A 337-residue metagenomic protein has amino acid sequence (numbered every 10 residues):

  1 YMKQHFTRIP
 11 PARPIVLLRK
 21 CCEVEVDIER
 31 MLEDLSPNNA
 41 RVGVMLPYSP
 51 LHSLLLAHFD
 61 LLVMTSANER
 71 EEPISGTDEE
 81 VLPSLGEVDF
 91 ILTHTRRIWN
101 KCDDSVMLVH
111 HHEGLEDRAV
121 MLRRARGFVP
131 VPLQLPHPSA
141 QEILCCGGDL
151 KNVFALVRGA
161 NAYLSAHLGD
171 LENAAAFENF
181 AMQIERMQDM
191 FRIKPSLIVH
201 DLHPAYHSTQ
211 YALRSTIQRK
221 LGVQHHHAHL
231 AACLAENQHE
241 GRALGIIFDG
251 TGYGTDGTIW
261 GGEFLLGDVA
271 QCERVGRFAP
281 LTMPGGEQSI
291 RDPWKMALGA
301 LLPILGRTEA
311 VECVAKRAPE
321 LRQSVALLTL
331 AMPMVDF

Functional and structural regions predicted by a protein language model:
Y1-F337: Acidic, glycine-enriched active-site microenvironments
